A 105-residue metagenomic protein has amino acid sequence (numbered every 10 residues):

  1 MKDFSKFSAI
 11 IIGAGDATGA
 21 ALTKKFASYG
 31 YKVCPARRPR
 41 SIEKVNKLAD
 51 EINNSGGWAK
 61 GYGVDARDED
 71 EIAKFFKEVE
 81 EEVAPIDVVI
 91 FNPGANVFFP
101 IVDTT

Functional and structural regions predicted by a protein language model:
M1-I10: Flexible N-terminal pre-Rossmann segment of NAD(P)-dependent oxidoreductases
I12, I86-G94: Rossmann-fold scaffold of SDR-type NAD(P)-dependent oxidoreductases
G15-A17: Conserved glycine-rich cofactor-binding loop
F26: Aromatic pocket-lining residues of Rossmann-like dinucleotide-binding sites
Y31-N46: Conserved glycine-rich Rossmann-like NAD(P)H-binding loop of the short-chain dehydrogenase/reductase
G63-F75: The beta1-alpha1 cofactor-binding region of Rossmann-like NAD(H)/NADP(H)-dependent oxidoreductases
A73, K77, N96-T105: Conserved mid-core segment of classical short-chain dehydrogenase/reductases
V79-P85: Glycine-rich phosphate-binding loop signature in dinucleotide/nucleotide-binding domains
